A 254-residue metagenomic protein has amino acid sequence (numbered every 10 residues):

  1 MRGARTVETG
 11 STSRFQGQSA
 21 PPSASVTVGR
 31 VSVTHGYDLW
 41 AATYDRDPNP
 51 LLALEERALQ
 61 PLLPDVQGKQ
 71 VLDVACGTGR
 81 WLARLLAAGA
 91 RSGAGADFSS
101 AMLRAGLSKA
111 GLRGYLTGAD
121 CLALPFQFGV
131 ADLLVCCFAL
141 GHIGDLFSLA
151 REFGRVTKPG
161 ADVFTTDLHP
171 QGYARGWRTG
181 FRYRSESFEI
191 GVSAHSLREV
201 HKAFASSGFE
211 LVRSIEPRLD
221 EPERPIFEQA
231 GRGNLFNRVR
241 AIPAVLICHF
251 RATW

Functional and structural regions predicted by a protein language model:
R2, E8-V66, R80-R84, M102-A105 (+4 more regions): Conserved class I S-adenosyl-L-methionine
L72-V74, T78-A123: Class I SAM-dependent methyltransferase SAM/SAH-binding core
T78, V212-W254: Conserved Class I S-adenosyl-L-methionine
L122-L134: A short acidic, Gly/Pro-enriched loop at the edge of an enzyme's catalytic core that lines a small-molecule cofactor
L133-L146: A short SAM/SAH-binding and catalytic strip from SAM-dependent methyltransferases
F147-P159: A short glycine-rich, Lys/Arg-flanked "PGG" loop and its adjoining helix->strand segment in the class I
D162-G191: Conserved class I S-adenosyl-L-methionine
V192-S214: Short alpha-helix
